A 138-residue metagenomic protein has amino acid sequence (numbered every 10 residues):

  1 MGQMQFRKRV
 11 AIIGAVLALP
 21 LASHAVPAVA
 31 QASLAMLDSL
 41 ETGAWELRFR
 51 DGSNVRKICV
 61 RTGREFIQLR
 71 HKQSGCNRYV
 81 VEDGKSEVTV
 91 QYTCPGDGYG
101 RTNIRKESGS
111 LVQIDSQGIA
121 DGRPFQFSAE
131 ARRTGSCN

Functional and structural regions predicted by a protein language model:
G2-G14: Bacterial N-terminal signal peptides that target proteins for export
L19-P27: C-terminal segment of classical bacterial N-terminal signal peptides
Q31-T42, E82, G135-N138: N-terminal helix-cap/turn-to-beta initiation motif at the start of protein domains
S39-V55: Tryptophan-anchored aromatic micro-motifs
W45-F49, V88-P95, I104, I114-A120: Short beta-strand segments that buttress and anchor functional surface loops
S53-G109: Central antiparallel beta-sheet cores of small beta-barrel/beta-sandwich binding domains
D97-T102, Q113-I114, P124-S128: Short, surface-exposed coil-to-beta transition loops
D121-N138: Edge beta-strand at a domain terminus
